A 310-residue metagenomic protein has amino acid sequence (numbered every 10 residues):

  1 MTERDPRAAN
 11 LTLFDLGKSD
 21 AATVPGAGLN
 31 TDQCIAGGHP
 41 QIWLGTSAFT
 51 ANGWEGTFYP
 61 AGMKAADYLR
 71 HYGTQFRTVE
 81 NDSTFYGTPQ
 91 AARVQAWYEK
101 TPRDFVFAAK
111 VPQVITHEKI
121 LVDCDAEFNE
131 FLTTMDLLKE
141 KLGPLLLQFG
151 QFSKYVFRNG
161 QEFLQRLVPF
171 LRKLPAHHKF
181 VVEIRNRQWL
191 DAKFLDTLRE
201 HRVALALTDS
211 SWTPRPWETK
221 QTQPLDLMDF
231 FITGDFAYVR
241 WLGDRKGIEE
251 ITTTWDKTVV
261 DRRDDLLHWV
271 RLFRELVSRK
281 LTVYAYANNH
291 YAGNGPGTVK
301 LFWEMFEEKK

Functional and structural regions predicted by a protein language model:
M1-K310: Residues lining hydrophobic/aromatic ligand-binding pockets adjacent to catalytic sites
